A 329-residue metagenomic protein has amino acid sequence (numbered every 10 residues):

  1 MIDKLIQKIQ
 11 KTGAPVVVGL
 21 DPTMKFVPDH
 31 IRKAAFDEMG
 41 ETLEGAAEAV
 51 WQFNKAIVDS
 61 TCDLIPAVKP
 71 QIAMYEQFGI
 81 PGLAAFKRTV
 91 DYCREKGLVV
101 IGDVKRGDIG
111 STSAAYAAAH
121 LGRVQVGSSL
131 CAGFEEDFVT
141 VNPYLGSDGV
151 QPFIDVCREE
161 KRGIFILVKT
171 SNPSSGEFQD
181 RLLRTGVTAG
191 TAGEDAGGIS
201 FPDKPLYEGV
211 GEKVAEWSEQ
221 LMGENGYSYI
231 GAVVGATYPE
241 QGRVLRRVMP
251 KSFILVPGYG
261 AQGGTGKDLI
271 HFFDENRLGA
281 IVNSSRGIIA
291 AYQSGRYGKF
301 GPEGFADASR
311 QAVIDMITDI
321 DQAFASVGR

Functional and structural regions predicted by a protein language model:
M1-S60, F300: N-terminal glycine-rich anion-binding loop in soluble enzyme alpha/beta folds
T12-V16, D63-P66, K96-L98, F134-D137 (+4 more regions): Short, well-ordered coil/turn segments that N-cap beta-strands
V18, V68, D103, V139 (+2 more regions): Conserved, mostly hydrophobic/aromatic
V58-L64, Y92-E95, I154-E160, R246-M249 (+1 more regions): Acidic (Asp/Glu)-rich catalytic clusters
L64-P66, P70-A132, Q241: N-terminal active-site wall of soluble small-molecule enzyme domains
D108-I230: Conserved anion-binding
A236-N283, G287-S294: A C-terminal functional module that forms or caps the active site or interfaces directly with catalytic machinery
L269-E275, A290-R329: C-terminal helical cap(s) of enzyme catalytic domains, especially alpha/beta-barrels
